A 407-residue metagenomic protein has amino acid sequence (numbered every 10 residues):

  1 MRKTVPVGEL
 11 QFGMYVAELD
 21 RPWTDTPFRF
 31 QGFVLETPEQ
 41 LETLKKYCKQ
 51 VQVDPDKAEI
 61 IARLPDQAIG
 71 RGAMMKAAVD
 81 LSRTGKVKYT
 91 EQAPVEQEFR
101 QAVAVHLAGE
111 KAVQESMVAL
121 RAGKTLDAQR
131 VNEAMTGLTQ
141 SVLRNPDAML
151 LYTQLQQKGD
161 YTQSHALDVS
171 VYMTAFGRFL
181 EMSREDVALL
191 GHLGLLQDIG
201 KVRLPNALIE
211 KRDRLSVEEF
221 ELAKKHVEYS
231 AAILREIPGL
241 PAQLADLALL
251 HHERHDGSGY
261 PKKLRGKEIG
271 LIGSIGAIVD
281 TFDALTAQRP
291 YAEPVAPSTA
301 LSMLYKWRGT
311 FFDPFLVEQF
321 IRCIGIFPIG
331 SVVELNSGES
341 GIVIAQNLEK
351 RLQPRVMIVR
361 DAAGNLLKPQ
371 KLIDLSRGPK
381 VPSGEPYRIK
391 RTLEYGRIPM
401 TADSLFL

Functional and structural regions predicted by a protein language model:
M1-L126, P382-L407: Membrane-cytosol interface segments
F99-L407: Histidine- and acidic-residue-rich, metal-dependent catalytic cores
